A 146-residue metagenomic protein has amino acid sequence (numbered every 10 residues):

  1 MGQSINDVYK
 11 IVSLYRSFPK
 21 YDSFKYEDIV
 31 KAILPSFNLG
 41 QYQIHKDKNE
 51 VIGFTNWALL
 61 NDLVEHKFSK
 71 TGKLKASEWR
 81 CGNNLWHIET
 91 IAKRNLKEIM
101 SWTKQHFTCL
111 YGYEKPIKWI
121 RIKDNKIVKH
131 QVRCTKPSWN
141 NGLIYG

Functional and structural regions predicted by a protein language model:
M1-V30: Short amphipathic alpha-helix that is part of the acyltransferase structural core
G2-Q3, K31-S36, K104-G112: Short linear motifs in intrinsically disordered
G2-S13, I127, C134-G146: Mixed-charge, low-complexity intrinsically disordered regions
K31-K48, L59-V64: A short helix-loop-beta-strand connector motif used in the catalytic cores of GNAT acetyltransferases and, in some
K48-N49, K123: Solvent-exposed strand-loop boundary residues in beta-sheet-rich modules
N49-T55, L85: Glycine-rich phosphate/pyrophosphate-binding loop shared by adenosine-nucleotide-utilizing enzymes
L63-W139: Acyl-donor binding region in acyl/amide transferases
